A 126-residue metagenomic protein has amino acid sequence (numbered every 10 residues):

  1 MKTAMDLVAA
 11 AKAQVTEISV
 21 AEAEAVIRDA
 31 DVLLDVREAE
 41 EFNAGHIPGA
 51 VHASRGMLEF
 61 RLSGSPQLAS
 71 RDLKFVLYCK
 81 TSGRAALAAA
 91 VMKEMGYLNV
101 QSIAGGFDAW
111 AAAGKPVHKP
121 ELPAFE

Functional and structural regions predicted by a protein language model:
M1-V32, A39-F75, G83-E126: Rhodanese-like catalytic fold shared by cysteine-dependent sulfurtransferases and DSP/PTP-type phosphatases
Y78: Short, surface-exposed ligand- or partner-binding patches at beta-edge/loop junctions that are enriched in aromatics
